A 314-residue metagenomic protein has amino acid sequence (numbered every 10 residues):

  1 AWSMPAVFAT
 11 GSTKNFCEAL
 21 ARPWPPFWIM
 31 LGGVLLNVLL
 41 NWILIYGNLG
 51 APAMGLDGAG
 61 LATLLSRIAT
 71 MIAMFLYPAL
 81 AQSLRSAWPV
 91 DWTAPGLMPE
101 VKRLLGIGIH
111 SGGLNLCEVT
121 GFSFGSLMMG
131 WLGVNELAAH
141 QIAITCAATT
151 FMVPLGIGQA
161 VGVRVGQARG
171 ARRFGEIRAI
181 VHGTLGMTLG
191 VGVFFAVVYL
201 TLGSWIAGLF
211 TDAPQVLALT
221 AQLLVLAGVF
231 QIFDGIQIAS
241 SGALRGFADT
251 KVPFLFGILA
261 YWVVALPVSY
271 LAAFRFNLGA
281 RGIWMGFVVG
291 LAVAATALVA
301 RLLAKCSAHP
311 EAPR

Functional and structural regions predicted by a protein language model:
A1-A6, G32, L36-L39, A51-I109 (+2 more regions): Short alpha-helical transmembrane segments in multi-pass integral membrane proteins
A1-W2, L31, G112-L116, T149-V153 (+2 more regions): Hydrophobic alpha-helical transmembrane segments of multi-pass membrane proteins
V7-P26, S126, A139-G203, G235-F256: Small-residue-rich hydrophobic transmembrane alpha-helices
S12-F16, L39-Y46, F75, S123-M128 (+6 more regions): Alpha-helical transmembrane segments of multipass membrane proteins
M30-N37, T145-C146, I258-P267: Small-residue-enriched core segments of transmembrane alpha-helices in multipass membrane transport and channel
I43-M54, G112, L116-T149, Q167 (+2 more regions): Helix-terminus/linker motif at the lipid-water interface of multi-pass membrane proteins
P99-M128, G156, A160, G192: Core transmembrane alpha-helical segments of multi-pass membrane transporters/permeases
S240-L244, K251-L266, Y270-L278, G282: C-terminal structured "cap/appendage" subdomains that terminate the fold
